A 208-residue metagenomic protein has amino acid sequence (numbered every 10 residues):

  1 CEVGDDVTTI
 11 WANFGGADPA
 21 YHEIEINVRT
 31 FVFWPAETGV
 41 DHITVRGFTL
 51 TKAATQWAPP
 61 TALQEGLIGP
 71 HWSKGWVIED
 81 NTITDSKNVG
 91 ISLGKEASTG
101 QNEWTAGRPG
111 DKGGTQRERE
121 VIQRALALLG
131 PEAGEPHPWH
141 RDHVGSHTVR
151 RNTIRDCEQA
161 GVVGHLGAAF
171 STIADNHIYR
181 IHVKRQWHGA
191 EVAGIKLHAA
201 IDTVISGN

Functional and structural regions predicted by a protein language model:
C1-E37, R46-P60: Right-handed parallel beta-helix/beta-spiral solenoid domain characteristic of secreted/periplasmic
V7, T30, H42, E65 (+6 more regions): Extracellular structured ligand-interaction cores
N27-F33, P59-G69, K87-H140, D156-H165 (+1 more regions): Extracellular beta-strand/beta-solenoid scaffold signature
T38-I43, F48-G90, H143: A conserved hydrophobic secondary-structure block that centers on an alpha-helix together with its immediately flanking
R141-I181, Q186: Extended amphipathic secondary-structure runs
